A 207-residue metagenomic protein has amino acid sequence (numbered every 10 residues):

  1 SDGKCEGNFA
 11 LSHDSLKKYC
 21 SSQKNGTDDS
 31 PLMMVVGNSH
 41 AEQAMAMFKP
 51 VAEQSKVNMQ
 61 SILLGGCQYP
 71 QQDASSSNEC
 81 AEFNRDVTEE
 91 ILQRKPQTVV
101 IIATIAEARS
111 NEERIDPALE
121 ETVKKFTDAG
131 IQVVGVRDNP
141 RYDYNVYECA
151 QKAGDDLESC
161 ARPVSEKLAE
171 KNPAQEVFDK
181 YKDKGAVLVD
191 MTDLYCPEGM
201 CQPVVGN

Functional and structural regions predicted by a protein language model:
S1-N207: Extracellular/periplasmic envelope-modification machinery, especially enzymes that add or remove acyl/ester groups on
